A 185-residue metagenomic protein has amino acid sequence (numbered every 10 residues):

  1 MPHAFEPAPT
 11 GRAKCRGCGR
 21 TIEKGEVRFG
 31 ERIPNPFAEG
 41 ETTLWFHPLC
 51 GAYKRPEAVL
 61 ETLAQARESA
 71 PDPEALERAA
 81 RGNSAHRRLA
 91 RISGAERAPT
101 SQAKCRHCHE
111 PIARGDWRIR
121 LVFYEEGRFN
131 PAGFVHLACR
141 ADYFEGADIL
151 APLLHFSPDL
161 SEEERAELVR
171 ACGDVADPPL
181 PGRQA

Functional and structural regions predicted by a protein language model:
M1-A4, G30, P34, A90-G94 (+1 more regions): Short, recurring structural edge motifs at helix starts
P2-R12, G40-E41, I92-Q102, F129-N130: Short, flexible, mixed-charge glycine/proline-rich loop motifs that serve as phosphate/nucleic-acid-contacting
C15-C18, C105-C108: Short cysteine-rich clusters marking metal-coordination/redox-active sites
R20-F37, E110-G127: Short recognition patches in nucleic-acid-associated and regulatory proteins
T21, P181-A185: Long, low-complexity, compositionally biased intrinsically disordered regions
E26, P36-A38, L44, P56 (+2 more regions): Polar/charged low-complexity regions in secreted precursors and cytosolic/nuclear IDRs
E39-A66, R128-F156: Short metal-binding segments enriched for Cys and/or His
L63-T100, L153-G182: Intrinsic disorder/low-complexity detector
